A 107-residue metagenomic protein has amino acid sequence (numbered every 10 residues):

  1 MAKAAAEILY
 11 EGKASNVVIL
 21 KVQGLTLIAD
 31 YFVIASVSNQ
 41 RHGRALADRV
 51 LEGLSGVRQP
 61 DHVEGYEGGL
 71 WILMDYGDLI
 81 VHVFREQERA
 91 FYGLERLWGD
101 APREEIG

Functional and structural regions predicted by a protein language model:
M1-G24, S38-A45, V57, E64-W71 (+2 more regions): Long, contiguous binding/interaction regions
L27: P-loop NTPase catalytic core of nucleic-acid-dependent motor ATPases
L46-L51: Short amphipathic alpha-helices in soluble, non-transmembrane regions that often serve as interface/regulatory elements
